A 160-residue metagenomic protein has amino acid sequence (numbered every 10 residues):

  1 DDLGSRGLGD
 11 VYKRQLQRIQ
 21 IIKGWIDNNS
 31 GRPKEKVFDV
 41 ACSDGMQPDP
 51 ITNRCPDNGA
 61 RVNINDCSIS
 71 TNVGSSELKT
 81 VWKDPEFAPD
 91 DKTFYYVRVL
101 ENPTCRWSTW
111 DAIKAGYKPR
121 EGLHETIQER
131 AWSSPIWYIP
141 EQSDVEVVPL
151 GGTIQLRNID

Functional and structural regions predicted by a protein language model:
D1-Y12: Single conserved hydrophobic/aromatic residue that forms the stacking wall/gate of nucleotide- or nucleobase-binding
K13-Q20: Short coil-to-beta strand junction motifs in C2/discoidin
I21, V97, S133: Divalent metal-coordination and catalytic microenvironments
G24-N29: Change "in extracellular beta-sheet-rich domains … of secreted and cell-surface proteins" to "in beta-sheet-rich domains
S43-V81: Extended, solvent-exposed segments with strong compositional bias
D91-E101: Short, aromatic- and glycine-rich surface loops/edge beta-strands on solvent-exposed regions
L100-T109: Short acidic/polar inter-strand loop motif in beta-rich domains
R130-D160: Compositionally biased low-complexity segments at domain edges in trafficked proteins and select soluble regulators
